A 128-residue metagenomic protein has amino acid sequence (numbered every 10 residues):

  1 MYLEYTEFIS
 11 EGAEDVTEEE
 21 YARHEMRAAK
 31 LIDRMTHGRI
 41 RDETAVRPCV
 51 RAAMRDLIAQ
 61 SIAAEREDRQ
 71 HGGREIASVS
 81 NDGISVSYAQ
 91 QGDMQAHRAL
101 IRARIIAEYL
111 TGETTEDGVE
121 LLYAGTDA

Functional and structural regions predicted by a protein language model:
M1-A128: Divalent metal-cofactor coordination and adjacent catalytic microenvironments
